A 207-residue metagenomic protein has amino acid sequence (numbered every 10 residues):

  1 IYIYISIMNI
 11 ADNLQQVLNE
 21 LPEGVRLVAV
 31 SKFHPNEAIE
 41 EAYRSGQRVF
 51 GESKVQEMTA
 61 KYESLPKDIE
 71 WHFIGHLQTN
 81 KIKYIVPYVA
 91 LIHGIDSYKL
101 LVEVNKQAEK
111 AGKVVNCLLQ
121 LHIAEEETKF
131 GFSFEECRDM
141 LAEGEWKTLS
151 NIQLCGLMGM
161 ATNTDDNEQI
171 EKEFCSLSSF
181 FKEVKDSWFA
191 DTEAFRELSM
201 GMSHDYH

Functional and structural regions predicted by a protein language model:
I1-I7: Short, Lys/Arg-enriched N-terminal segments with co-localized hydrophobic residues within the first ~10-30 amino acids
I7-Y206: Conserved alpha/beta-domain cores
